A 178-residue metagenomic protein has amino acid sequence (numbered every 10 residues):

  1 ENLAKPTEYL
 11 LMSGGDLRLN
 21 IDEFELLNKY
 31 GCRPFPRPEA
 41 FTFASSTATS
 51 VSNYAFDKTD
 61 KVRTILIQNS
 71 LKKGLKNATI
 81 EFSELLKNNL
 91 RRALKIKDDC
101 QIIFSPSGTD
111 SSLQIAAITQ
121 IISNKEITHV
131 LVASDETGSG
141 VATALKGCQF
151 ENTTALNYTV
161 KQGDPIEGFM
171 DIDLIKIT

Functional and structural regions predicted by a protein language model:
N2, E8, P34-P36: Long, solvent-exposed N-terminal ectodomains/accessory regions that are displayed to the extracellular/lumenal milieu
K5-L26, N53-D110, Q114, I118-I121 (+2 more regions): Conserved N-terminal alpha-helix of the aminotransferase class I/II PLP-enzyme fold
R33, F43: Pyridoxal 5′-phosphate
A44-A48, L131-E136, K176-I177: Short loop/turn segments at strand-loop or loop-helix junctions that form parts of catalytic or ligand-binding pockets
Q101, I122-S139: Conserved PLP-anchoring active-site segment centered on the Schiff-base-forming lysine
L113-I118, S139-L145: A short acidic (Asp/Glu
L131-A142, N152-G163: Long, charge-dense
